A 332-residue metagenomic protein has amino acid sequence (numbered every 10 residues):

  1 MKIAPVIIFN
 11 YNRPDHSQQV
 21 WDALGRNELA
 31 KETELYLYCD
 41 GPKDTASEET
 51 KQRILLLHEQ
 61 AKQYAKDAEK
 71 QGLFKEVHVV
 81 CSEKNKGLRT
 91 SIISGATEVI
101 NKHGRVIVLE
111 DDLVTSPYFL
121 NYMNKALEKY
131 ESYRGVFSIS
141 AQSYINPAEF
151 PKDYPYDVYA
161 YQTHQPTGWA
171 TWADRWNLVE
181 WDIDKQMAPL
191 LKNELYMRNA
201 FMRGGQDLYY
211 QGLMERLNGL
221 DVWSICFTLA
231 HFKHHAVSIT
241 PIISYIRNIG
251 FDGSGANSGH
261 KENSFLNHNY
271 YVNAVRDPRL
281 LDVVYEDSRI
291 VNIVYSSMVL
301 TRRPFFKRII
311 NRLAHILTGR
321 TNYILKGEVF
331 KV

Functional and structural regions predicted by a protein language model:
M1-V108, L113-V332: An acidic/histidine-cluster motif and surrounding catalytic segment that typifies divalent-metal-assisted enzyme active
